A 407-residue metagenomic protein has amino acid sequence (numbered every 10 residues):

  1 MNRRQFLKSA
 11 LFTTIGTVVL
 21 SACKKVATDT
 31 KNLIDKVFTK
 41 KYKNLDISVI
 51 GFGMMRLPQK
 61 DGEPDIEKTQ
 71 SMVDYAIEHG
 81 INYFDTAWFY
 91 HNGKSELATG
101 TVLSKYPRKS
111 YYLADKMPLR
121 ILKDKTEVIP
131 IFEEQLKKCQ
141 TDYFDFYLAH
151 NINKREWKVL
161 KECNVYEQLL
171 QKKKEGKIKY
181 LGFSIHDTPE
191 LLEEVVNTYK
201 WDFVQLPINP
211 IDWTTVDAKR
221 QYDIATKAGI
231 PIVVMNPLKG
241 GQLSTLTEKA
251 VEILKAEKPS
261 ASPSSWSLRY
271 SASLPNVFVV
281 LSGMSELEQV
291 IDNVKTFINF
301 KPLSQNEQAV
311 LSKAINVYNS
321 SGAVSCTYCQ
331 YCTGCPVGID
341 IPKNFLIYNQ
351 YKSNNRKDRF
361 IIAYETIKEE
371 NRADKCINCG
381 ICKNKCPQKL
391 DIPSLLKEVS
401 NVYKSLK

Functional and structural regions predicted by a protein language model:
N2-Y111, Q168, K174: N-terminal binding-site loop/beta-alpha segment at the start of enzyme catalytic domains that lines or forms
F52, F84, T99, L113 (+6 more regions): Conserved, mostly hydrophobic/aromatic
F52, T86, D115, F146-A149 (+3 more regions): Conserved beta-strand positions
M55-I66, M117-T126, E257-K258: Active-site mouth loops of central-metabolism enzymes
Y90, Y106-I129, H150: Structural motif corresponding to the early beta-alpha repeats
L122-M235, E248-V251, K258-P259, S273: Glycine/proline-rich, positively charged, aromatic-decorated active-site loop/lid region on the catalytic face
R220-K407: Structured C-terminal cap/extension of enzyme domains
